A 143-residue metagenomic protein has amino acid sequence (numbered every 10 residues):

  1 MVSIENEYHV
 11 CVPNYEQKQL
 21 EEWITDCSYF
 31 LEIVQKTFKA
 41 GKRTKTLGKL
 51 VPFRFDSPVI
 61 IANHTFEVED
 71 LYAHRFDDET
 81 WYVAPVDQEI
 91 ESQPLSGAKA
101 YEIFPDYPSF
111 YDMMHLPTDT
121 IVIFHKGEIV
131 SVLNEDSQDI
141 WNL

Functional and structural regions predicted by a protein language model:
M1-L143: Acidic, proline/glycine-rich low-complexity IDRs
